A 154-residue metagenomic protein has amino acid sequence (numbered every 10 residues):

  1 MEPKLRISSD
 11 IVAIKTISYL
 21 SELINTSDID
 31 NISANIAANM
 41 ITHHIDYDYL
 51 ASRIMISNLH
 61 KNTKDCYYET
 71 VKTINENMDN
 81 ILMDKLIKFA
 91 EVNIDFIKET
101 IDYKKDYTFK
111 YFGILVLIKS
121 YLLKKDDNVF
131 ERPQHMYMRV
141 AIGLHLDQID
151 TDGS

Functional and structural regions predicted by a protein language model:
M1-S154: Extended catalytic cores of very large enzyme megasubunits
